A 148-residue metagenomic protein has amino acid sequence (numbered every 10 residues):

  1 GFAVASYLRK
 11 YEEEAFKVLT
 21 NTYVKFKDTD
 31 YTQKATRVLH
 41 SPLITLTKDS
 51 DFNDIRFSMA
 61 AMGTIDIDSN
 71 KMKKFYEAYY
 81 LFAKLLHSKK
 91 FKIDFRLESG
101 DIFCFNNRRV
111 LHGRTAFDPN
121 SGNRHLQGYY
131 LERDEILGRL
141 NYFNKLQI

Functional and structural regions predicted by a protein language model:
G1-S99, F103-I148: Active-site environment of non-heme Fe oxygenases that use a 2-His-1-carboxylate facial triad
